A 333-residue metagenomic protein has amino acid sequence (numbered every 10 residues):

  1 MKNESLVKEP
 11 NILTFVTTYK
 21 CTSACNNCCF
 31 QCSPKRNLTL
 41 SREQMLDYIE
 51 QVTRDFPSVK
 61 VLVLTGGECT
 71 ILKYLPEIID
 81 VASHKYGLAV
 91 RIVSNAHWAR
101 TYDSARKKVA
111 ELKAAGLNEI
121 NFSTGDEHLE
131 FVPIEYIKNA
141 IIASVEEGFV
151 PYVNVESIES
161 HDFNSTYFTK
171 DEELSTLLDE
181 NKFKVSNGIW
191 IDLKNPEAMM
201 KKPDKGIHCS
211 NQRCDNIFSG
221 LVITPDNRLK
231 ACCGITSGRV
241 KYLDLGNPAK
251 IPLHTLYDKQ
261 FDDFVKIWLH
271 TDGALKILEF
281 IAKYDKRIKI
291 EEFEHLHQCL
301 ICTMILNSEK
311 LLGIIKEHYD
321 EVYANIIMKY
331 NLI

Functional and structural regions predicted by a protein language model:
M1-N95, A99-A110, A114, E119 (+2 more regions): Conserved alpha-helical substructure of the radical SAM core
E9-V16, E197-P203, E279-E292: Short, intrinsically disordered, charge-biased short linear motifs at domain edges
I12, F218-G220, L296-C299: Extracellular structured ligand-interaction cores
F15, Y19-T22, H208, F293-L296: Processing junctions and N-termini across compartments
C21, C25-C28, C214, C232 (+1 more regions): Short cysteine clusters
A110-T255, K259, L312: Radical SAM enzyme [4Fe-4S]-AdoMet core and its adjacent flexible, acidic and glycine-rich loops/tails across
R239-I333: Flexible mid-to-C-terminal extensions adjoining Fe-S/redox cofactors in radical SAM and related proteins
